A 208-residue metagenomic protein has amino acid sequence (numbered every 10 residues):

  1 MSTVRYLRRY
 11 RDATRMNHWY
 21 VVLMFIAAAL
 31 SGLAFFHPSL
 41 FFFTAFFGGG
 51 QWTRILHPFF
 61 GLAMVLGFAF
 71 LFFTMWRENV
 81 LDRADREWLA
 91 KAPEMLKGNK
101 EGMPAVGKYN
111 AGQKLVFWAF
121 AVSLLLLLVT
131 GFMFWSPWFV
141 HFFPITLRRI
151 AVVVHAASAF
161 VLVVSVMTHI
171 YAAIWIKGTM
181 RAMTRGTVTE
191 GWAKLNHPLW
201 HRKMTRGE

Functional and structural regions predicted by a protein language model:
M1-E208: Membrane-embedded alpha-helical bundles that constitute the cytochrome b-like, heme-associated redox core of multi-pass
